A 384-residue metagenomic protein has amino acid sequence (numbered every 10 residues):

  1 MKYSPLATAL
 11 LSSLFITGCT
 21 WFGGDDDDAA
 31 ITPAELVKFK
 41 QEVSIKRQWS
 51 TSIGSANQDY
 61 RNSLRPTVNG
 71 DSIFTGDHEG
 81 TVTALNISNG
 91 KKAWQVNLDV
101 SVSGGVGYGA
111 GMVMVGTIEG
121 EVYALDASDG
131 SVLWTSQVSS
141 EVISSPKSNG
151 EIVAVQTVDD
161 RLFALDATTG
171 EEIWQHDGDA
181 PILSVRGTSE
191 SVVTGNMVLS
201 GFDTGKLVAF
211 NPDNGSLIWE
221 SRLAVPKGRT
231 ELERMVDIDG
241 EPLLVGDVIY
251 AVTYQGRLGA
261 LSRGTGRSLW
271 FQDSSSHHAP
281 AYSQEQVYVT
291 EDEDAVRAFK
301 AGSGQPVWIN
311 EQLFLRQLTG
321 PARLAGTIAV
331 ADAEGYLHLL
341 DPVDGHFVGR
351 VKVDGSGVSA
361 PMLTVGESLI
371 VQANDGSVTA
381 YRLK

Functional and structural regions predicted by a protein language model:
I16-G18: C-terminal motif of bacterial Sec signal peptides marking the signal peptidase cleavage site
T20-G23: Bacterial signal peptide processing site
D27, E42-R65, W94-G109, V132-N149 (+5 more regions): Extracytoplasmic beta-rich repeat domains
D77, T117, T157, F202 (+4 more regions): Structural signature of WD-repeat beta-propellers
G80, G120-E121, D160, G205 (+4 more regions): Short coil/turn segments within WD40 beta-propeller repeats
N86-N89, D126-D129, D166-T169, P212-N214 (+4 more regions): Short loop/turn segments that connect beta-strands within beta-propeller blades
